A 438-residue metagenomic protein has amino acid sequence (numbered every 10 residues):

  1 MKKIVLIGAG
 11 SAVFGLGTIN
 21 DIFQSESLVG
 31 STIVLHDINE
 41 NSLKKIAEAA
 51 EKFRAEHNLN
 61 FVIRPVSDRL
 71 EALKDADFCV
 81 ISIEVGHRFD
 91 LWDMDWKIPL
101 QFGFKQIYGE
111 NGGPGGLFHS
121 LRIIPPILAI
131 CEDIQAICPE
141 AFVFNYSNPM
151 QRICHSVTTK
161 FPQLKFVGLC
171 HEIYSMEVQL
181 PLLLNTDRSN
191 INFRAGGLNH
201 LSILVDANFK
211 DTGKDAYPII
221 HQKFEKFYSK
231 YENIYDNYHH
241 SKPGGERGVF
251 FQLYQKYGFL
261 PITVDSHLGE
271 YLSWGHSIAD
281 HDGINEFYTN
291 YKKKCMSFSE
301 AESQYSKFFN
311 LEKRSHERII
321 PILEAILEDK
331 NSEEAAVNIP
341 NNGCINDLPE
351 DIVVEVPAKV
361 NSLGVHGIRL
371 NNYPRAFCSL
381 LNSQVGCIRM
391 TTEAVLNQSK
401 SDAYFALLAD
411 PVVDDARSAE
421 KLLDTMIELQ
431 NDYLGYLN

Functional and structural regions predicted by a protein language model:
M1-I4: Extreme N-terminal starter segment of soluble prokaryotic enzymes
G10-S11: Conserved glycine-rich cofactor-binding loop
F14, F89, C154: Glycine/Thr-rich phosphate-binding loops of Rossmann-like dinucleotide-binding domains
G17-E26: Histidine-anchored nucleotide/phosphate-binding helix
S27-E51: NAD(P)-binding Rossmann-fold cofactor-contacting core
H36-N41, H57-E140: Rossmann-like NAD(P)-binding element
I123, A129-K210: Internal, well-ordered domain-core segments that constitute the primary functional module of diverse proteins
N185-N438: Long, compositionally biased stretches enriched for glycine and/or charged residues
